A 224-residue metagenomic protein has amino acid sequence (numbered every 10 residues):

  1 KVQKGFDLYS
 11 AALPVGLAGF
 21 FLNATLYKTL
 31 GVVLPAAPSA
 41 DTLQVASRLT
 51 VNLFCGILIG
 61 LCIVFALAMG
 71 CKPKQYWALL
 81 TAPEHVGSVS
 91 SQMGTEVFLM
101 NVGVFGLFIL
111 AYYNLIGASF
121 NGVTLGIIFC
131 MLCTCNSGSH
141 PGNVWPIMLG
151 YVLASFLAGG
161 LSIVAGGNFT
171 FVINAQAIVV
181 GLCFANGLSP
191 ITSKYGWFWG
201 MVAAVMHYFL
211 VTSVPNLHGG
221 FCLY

Functional and structural regions predicted by a protein language model:
K1-Y224: Alpha-helical multipass membrane-protein architecture
